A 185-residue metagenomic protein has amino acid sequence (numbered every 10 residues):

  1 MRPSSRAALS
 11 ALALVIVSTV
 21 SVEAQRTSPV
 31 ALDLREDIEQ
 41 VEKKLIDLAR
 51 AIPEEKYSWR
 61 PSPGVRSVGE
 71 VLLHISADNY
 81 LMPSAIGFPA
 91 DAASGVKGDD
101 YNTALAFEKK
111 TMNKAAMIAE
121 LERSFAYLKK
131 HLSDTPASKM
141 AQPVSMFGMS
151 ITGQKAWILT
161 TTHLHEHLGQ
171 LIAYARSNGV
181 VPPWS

Functional and structural regions predicted by a protein language model:
M1-S10: Bacterial N-terminal signal peptides that target proteins for export
S10-T19: Bacterial N-terminal signal peptides
V20-A24: Sec/Tat signal peptide C-region and signal peptidase I cleavage site
Q25-S28, V96-K110: Acidic/histidine-rich, surface-exposed loop or edge segments in extracytoplasmic proteins
R35-I46, K56-N102, P143-S185: Short, contiguous alpha-helical
L105-P143, T152-H163: Acidic/histidine-rich alpha-helical segments that form the ligand environment of transition-metal centers
